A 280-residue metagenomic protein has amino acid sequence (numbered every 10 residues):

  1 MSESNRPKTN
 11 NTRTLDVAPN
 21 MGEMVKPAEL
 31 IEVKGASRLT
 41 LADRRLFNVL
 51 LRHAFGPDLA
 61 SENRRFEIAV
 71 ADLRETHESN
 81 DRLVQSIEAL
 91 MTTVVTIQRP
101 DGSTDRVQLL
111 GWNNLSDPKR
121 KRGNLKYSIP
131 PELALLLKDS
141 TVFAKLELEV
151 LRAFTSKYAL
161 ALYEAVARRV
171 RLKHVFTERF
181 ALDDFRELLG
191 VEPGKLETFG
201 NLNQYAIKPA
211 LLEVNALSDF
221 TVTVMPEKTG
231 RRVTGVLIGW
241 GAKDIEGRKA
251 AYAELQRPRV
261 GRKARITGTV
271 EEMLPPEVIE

Functional and structural regions predicted by a protein language model:
S2-E280: Charged, alpha-helix-forming regions
